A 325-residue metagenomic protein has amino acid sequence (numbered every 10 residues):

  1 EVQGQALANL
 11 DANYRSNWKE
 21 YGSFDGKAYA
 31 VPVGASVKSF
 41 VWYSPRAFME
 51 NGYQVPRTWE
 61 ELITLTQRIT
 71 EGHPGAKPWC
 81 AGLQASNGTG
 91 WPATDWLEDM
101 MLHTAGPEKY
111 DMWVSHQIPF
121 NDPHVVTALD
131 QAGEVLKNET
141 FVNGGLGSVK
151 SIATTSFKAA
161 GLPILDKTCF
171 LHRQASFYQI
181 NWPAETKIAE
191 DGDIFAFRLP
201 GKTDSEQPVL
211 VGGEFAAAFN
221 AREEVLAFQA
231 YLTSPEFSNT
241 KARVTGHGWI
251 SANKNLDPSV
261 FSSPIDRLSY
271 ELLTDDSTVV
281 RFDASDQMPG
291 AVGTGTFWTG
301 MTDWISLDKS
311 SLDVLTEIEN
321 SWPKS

Functional and structural regions predicted by a protein language model:
E1-S39, P92: Hinge/lid segment of periplasmic solute-binding proteins
E1-Y14, R46-R57, L162-I164, T168-L171 (+2 more regions): Extracytoplasmic "Venus flytrap"/periplasmic binding protein-like
Q3-Y14, L83-N87, L102-T127, E185-A189 (+2 more regions): Short, solvent-exposed loop/beta-turn-alpha elements that line the ligand-binding surface or hinge of extracytoplasmic
F24-D25, Y29-V33, I63-N121: Extracytoplasmic/periplasmic solute-binding protein
K27, P183-G248: Extracytoplasmic/periplasmic substrate-recognition and gating elements
A47-F48, T64-H73, T154-H172, T299 (+1 more regions): Short helices/loops that flank or line small-molecule/ion binding pockets
M49, E71, S259, L272-S325: Conserved C-terminal helix/tail region of periplasmic/extracytoplasmic solute-binding proteins
L83-A85, G106-E185: Extracytoplasmic ligand-binding clamshell segments of periplasmic binding protein
